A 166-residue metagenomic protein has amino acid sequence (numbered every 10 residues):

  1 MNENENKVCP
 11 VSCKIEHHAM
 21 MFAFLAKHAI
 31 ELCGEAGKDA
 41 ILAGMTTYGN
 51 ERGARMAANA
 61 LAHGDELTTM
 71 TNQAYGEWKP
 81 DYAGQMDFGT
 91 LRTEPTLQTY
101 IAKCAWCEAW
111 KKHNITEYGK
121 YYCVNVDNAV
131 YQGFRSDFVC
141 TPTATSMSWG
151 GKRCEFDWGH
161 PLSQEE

Functional and structural regions predicted by a protein language model:
M1-T96, A105, K111-Y122, G133 (+2 more regions): N-terminal accessory segment detector
A129: Ligand-binding pocket scaffold of soluble enzyme catalytic domains
